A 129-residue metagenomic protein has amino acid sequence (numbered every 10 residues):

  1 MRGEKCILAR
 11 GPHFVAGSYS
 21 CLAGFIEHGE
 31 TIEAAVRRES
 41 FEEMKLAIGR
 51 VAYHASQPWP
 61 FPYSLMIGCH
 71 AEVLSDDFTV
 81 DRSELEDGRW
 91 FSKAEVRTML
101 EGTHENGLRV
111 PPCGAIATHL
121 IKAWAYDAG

Functional and structural regions predicted by a protein language model:
M1-C21, F25-I26, A47-Y53, A71: N-terminal strand-loop-strand
V15-Y19, D81-G129: Nudix hydrolase/Nudix homology domain
L22, V36, S40: Hydrophobic alpha-helical positions that pack around
E30: Surface-exposed, charge/polar-rich loops and edge strands
A55-Q57, R109: Generic recognition of flexible, low-complexity loop/linker segments
Q57-R82: Active-site-adjacent beta-strand/loop module that shapes the phosphate/pyrophosphate-binding cleft
